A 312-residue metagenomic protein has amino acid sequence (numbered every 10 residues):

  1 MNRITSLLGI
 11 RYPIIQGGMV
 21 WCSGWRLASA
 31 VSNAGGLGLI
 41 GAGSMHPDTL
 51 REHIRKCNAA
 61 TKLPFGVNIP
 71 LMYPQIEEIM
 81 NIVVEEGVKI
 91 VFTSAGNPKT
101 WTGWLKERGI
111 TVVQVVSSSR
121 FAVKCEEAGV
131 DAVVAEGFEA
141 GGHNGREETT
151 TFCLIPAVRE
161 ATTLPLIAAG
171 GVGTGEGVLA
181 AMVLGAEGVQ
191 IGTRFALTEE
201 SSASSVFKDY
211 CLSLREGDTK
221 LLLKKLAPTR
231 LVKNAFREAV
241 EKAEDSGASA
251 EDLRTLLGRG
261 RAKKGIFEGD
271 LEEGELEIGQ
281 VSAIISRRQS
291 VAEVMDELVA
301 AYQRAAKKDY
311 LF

Functional and structural regions predicted by a protein language model:
M1-A161, P165: Active-site entrance/lid segments in N-terminal catalytic domains of soluble metabolic enzymes
M19, G171-V172: Active-site metal-binding loops of divalent metal-dependent hydrolases
V115, G170-G171: Conserved acidic functional residues
G145-I167, G173-F312: Conserved active-site-proximal phosphate/metal-binding subdomains
